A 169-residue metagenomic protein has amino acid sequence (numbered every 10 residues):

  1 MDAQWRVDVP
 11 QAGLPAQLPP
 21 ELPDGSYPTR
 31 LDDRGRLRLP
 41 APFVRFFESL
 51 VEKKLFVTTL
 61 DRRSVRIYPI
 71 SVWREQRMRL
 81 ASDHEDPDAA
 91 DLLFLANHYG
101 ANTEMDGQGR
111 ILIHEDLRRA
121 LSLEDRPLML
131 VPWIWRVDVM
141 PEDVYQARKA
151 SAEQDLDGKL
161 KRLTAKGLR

Functional and structural regions predicted by a protein language model:
M1-Y27, D33-R34, F43-Q108, E115-R169: Flexible "stalk/tail and boundary" regions
L37: HATPase_c (GHKL) ATP-binding subdomain of two-component histidine kinases
